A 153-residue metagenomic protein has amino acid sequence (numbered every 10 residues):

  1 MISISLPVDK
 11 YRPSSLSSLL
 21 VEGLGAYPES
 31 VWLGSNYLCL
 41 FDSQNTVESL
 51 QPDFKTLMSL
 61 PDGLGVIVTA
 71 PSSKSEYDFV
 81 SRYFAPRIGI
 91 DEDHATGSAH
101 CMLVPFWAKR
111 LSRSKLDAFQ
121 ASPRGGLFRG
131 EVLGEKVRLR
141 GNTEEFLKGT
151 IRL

Functional and structural regions predicted by a protein language model:
M1-L153: Active-site proximal loop and beta-alpha junction motif in alpha/beta enzyme cores
